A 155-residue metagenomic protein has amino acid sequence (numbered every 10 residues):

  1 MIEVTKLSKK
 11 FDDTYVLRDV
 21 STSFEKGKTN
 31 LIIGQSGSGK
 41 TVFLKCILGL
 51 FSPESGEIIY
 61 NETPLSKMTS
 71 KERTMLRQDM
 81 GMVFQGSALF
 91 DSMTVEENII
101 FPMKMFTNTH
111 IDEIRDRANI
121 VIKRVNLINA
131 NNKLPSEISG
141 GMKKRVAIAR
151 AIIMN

Functional and structural regions predicted by a protein language model:
I33-Q35: The feature captures the beta-strand-to-loop junction immediately N-terminal to the Walker
L48: Helix-to-loop junction immediately C-terminal to a conserved catalytic motif
G56-P64: Conserved ABC transporter NBD signature motif
P64, I111-N129: Conserved ABC ATPase "signature" region
M93-F101: Short coil-to-helix segment of the ABC ATPase nucleotide-binding domain corresponding to the Q-loop/switch region
K133-S136, M154-N155: Conserved signature/switch motifs of ABC ATPase nucleotide-binding domains
